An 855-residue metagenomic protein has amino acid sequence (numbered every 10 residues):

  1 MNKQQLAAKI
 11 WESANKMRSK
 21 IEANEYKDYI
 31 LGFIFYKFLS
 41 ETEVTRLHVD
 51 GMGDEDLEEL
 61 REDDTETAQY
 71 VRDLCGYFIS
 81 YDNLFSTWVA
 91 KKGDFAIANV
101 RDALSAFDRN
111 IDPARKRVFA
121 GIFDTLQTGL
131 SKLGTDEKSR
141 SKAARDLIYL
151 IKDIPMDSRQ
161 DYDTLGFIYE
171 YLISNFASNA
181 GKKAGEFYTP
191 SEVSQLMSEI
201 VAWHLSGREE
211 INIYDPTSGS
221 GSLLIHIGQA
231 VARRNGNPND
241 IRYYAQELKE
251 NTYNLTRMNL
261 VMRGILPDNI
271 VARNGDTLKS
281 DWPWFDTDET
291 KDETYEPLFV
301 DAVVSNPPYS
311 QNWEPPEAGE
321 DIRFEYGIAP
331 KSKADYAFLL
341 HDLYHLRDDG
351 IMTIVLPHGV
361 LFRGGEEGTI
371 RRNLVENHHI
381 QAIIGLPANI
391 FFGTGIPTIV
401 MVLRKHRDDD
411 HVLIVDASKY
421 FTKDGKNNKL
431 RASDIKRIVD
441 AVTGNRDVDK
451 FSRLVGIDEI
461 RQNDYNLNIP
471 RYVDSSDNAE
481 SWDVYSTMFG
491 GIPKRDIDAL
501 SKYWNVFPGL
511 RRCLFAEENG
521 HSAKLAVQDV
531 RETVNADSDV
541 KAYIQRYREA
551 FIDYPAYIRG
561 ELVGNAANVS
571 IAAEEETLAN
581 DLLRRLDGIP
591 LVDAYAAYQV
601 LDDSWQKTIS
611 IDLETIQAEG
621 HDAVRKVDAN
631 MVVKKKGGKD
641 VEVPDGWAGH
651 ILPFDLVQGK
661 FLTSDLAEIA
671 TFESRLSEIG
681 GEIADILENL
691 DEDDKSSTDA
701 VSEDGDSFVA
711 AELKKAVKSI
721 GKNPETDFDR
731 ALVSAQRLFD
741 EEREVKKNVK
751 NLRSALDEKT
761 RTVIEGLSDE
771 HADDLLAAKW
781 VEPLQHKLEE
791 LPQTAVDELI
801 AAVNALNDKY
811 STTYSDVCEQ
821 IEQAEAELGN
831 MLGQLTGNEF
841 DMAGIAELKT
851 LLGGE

Functional and structural regions predicted by a protein language model:
M1-V201, D268-T277, G385-A388, V412-S418 (+3 more regions): Non-catalytic, mostly N-terminal accessory regions of nucleic-acid modification and defense proteins
Q5, K9-I10, K16, E22-F38 (+1 more regions): Conserved Class I SAM-dependent methyltransferase catalytic core
Y36, E41, S220, E250-N251 (+8 more regions): Conserved nucleotide-binding/hydrolysis micro-motifs of P-loop NTPases
K183-S305, S310-E314, E320-G327, A337 (+3 more regions): Conserved S-adenosyl-L-methionine
F299-V300, K333-D335, D349-I351, N377-Q381 (+5 more regions): Active-site lining segments that contact anionic ligands and/or coordinate catalytic metals
S310-P330, D335, H358, N373-L374 (+6 more regions): Accessory, often C-terminal, charged low-complexity segments
E314-A334, H358-E366, P387-F392, G425-N427 (+2 more regions): Short, contiguous acidic/charged loop-to-helix segments that flank catalytic cores in large enzymes
T398-V442: Conserved P-loop NTPase
